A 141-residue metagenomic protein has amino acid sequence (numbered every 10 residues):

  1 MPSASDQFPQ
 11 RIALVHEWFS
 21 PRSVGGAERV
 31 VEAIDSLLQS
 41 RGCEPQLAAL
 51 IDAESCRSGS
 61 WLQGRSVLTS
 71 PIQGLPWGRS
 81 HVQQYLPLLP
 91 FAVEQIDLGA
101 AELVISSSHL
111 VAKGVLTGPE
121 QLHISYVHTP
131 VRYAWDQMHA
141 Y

Functional and structural regions predicted by a protein language model:
D6-V24, L50-I51: Nucleotide-activated donor-dependent transferases that construct or modify glycoconjugates
R11, E102-L103, L122: Structural motif
A13, Q46-A48, I124: A structural signal for isolated positions on well-ordered beta-strands in alpha/beta enzyme cores
R22, K113-V115, Y133-A134: Glycine/Thr-rich phosphate-binding loops of Rossmann-like dinucleotide-binding domains
A27-L38: Short amphipathic alpha-helix
S40-V111: Active-site donor-binding segments of glycosyltransferases and PAPS-dependent sulfotransferases
I72-R79, G118-Y141: Acceptor-binding helix/loop patch of EC 2.4 sugar-transfer enzymes, predominantly nucleotide-sugar-dependent
